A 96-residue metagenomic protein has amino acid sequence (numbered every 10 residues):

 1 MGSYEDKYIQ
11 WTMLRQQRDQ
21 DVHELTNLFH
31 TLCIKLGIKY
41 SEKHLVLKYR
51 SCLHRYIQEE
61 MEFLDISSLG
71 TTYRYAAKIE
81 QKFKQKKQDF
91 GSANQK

Functional and structural regions predicted by a protein language model:
G2-K96: Positively charged, low-complexity alpha-helical assembly interface
